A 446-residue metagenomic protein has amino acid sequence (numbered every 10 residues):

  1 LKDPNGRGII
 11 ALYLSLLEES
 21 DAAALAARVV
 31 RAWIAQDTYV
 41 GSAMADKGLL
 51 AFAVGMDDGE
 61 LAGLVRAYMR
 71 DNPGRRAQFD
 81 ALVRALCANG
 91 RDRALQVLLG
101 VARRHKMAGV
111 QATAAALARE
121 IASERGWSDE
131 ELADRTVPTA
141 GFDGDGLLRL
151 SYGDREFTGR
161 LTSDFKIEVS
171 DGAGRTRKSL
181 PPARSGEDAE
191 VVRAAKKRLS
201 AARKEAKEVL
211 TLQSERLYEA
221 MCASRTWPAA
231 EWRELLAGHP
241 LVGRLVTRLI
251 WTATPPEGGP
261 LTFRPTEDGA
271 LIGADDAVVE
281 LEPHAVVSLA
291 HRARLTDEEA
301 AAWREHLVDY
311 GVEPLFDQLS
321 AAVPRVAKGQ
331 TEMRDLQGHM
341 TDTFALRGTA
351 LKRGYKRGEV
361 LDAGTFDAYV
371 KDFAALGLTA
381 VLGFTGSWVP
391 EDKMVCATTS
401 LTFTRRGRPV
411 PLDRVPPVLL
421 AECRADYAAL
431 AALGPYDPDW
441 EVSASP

Functional and structural regions predicted by a protein language model:
L1-G90, L95-Q96, A102-P446: Non-catalytic terminal/accessory regions
